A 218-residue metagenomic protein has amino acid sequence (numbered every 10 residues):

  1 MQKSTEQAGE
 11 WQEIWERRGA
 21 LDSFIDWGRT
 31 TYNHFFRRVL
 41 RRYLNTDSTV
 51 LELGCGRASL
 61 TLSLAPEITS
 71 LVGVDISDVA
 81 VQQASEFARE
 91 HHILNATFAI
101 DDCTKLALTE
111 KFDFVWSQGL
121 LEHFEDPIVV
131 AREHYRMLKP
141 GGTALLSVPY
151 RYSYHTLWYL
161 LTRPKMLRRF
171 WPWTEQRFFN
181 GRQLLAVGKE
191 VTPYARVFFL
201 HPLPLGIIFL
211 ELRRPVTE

Functional and structural regions predicted by a protein language model:
M1-A107, F114, Q118, A131 (+2 more regions): Conserved N-terminal segment of class I S-adenosyl-L-methionine
D22-T31, F114-W116, E125-R136, T143-E218: S-adenosyl-L-methionine-dependent methyltransferase catalytic module, highlighting the catalytic core
N45, A65-T69, E125, K139 (+1 more regions): Short conserved AdoMet
T49, G142-T143: Short glycine-centered segments of the SAM/dcSAM-binding site in methyltransferase folds
G56, T61, E122, D126 (+1 more regions): Short amphipathic alpha-helical "recognition" segments used for binding
F87-E90, P140, R163-P164: A short linear boundary/processing microfeature
K105, E122, S153: Active-site micro-motifs of SAM-dependent methyltransferase domains
